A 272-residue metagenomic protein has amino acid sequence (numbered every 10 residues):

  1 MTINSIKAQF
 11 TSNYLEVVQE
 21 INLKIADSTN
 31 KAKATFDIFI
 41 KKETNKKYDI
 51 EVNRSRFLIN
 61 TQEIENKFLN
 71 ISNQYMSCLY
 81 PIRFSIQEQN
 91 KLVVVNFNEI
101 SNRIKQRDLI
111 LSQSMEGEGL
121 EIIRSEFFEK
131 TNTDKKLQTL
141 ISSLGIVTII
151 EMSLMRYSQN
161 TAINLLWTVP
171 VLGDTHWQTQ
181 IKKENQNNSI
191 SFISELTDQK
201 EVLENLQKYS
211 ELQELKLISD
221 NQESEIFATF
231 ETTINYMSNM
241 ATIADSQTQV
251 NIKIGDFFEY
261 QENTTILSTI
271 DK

Functional and structural regions predicted by a protein language model:
T2-K272: Signature of exported/secreted
